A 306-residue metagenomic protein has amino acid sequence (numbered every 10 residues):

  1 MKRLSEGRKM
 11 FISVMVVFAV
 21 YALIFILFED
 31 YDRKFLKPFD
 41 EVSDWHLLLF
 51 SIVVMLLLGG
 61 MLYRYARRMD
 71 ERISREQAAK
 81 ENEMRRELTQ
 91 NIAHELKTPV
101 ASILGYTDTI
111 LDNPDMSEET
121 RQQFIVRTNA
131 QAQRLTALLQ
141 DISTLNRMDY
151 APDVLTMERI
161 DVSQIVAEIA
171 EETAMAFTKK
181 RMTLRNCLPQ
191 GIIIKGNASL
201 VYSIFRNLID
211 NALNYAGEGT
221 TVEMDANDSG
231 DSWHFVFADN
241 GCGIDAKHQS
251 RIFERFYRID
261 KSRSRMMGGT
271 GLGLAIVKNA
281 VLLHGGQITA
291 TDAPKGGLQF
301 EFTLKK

Functional and structural regions predicted by a protein language model:
M1-D70: Alpha-helical transmembrane segments and their helix-membrane boundary motifs
L111-E118: Short acidic helix/loop segment immediately C-terminal to the autophosphorylated histidine in two-component histidine
A130-T136: Short alpha-helical segment of the dimerization/phosphotransfer core of two-component systems
Y150-L155, I193-N197: Conserved micro-motifs of the catalytic ATP-binding
T156-R159, T178, T183-I193: Conserved catalytic submotifs in the C-terminal HATPase_c
E218, G285-G286: Conserved glycine-rich
I244-R258: Short conserved segment of the HATPase_c
